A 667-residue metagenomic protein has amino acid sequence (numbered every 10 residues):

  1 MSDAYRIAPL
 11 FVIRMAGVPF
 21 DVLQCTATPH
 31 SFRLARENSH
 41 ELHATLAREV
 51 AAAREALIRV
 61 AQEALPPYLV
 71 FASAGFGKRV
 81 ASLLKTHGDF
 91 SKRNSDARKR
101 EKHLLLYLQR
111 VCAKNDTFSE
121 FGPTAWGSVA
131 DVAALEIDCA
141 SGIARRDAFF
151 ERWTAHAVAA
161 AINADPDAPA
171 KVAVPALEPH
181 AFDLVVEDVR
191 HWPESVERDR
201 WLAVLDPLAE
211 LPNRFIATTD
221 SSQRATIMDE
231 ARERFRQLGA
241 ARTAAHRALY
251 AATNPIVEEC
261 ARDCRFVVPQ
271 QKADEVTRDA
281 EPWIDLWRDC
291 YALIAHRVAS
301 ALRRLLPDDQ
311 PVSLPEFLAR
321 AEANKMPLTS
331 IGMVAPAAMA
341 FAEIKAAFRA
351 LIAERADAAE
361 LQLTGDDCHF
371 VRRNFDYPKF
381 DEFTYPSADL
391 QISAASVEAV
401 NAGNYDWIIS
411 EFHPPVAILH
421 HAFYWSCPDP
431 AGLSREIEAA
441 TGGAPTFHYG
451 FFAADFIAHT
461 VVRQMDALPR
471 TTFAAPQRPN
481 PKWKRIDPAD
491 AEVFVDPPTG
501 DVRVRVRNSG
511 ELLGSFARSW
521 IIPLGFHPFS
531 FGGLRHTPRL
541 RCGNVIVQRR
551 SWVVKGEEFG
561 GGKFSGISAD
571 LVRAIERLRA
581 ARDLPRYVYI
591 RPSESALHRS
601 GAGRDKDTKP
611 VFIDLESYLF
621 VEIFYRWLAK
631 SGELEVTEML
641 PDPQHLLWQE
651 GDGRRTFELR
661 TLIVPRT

Functional and structural regions predicted by a protein language model:
M1-A444, K630-T667: Type-3 copper protein
F383-R666: C-terminal structured domains
